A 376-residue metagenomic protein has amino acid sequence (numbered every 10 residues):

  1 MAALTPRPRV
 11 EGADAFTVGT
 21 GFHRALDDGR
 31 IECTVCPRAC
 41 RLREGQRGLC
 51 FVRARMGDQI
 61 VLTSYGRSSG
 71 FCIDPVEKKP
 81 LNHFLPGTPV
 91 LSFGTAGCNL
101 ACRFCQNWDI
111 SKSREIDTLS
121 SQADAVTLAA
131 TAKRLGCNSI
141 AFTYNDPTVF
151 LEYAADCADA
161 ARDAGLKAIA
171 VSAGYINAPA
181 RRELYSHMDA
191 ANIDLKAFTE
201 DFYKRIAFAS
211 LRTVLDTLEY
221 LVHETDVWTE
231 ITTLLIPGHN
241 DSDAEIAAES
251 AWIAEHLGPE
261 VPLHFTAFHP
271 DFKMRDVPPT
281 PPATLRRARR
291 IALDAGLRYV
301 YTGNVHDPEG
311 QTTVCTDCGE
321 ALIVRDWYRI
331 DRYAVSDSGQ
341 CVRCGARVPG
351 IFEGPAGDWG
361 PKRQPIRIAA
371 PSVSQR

Functional and structural regions predicted by a protein language model:
M1-E44, H239-R376: Auxiliary Fe-S-binding modules of radical SAM enzymes
P6-P89: N-terminal juxtadomain amphipathic helix that follows a signal peptide/anchor or precedes a small N-terminal auxiliary
C33, L42, F51-V52, L62-R67 (+11 more regions): Generic structural "secondary-structure junction" signal
V35, L49-V52, G97-L100, F104 (+2 more regions): Short, cysteine/histidine-rich loop/knuckle motifs that typically chelate Zn2+
A39-T63, N107-D117, V324-Y328, V348-P355: Iron-sulfur (Fe-S) cluster-binding segments and ferredoxin-like electron-carrier domains, especially [2Fe-2S]
Q46, C98, T199: A generic "binding-loop/recognition-motif" signal
R55-A190, K196, G360-R367: Conserved Radical SAM active-site core
Q122-A283: Conserved AdoMet/S-adenosylmethionine-binding subsite of the radical SAM
